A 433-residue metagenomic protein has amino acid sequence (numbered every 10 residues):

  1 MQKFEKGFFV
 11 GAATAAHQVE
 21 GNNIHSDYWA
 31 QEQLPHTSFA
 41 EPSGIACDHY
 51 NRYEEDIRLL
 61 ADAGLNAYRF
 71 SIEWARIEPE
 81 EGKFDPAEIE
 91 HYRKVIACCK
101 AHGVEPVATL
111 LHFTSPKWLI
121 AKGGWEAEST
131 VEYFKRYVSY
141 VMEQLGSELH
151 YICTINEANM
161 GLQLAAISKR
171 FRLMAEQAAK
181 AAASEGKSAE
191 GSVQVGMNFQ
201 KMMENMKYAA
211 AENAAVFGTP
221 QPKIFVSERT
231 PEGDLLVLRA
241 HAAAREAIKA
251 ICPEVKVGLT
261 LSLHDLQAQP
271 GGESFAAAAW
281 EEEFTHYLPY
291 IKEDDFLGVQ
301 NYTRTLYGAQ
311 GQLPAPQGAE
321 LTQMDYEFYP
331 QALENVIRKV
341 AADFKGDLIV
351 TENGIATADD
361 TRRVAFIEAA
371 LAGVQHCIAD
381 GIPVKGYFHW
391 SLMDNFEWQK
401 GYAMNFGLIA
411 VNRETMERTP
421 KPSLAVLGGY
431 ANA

Functional and structural regions predicted by a protein language model:
M1-T37, E81-G82, I89-R363, A372-A433: Active-site region of glycoside hydrolase catalytic domains
E20-Y92: Active-site-adjacent substrate/metal-binding segments within catalytic domains of carbohydrate-active enzymes
